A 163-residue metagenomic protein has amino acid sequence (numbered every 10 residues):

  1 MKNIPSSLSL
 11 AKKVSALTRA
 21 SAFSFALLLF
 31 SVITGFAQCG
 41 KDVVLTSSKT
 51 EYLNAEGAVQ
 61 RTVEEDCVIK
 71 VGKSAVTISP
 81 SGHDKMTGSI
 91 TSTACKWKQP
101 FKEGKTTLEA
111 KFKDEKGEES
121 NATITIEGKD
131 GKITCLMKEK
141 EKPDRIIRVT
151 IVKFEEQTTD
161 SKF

Functional and structural regions predicted by a protein language model:
M1-D42: Bacterial Sec-dependent N-terminal signal peptides
A37-S89: N-terminal secretory signal peptides
G40-V44, A75, K102-K111, D130-C135: Short, hydrophobic/aromatic-rich segments at coil-to-beta transitions
K49-N54, P80-G82, F112-K116, M137-E141: Short acidic, glycine-rich loop/turn motifs
C67-K70, A94-F101, T123-E127: Short, exposed beta-strand/loop patches in secreted or surface proteins that constitute
P80-E118: Mid-chain, structured segments of secreted extracytoplasmic proteins
T123-T150: Short, exposed beta-strand-loop hairpins at the edges of beta-sheets in extracellular/periplasmic proteins
D144-F163: Short, low-complexity, Pro/Ser/Thr/Gly-rich segments in the mature regions of secreted, periplasmic
